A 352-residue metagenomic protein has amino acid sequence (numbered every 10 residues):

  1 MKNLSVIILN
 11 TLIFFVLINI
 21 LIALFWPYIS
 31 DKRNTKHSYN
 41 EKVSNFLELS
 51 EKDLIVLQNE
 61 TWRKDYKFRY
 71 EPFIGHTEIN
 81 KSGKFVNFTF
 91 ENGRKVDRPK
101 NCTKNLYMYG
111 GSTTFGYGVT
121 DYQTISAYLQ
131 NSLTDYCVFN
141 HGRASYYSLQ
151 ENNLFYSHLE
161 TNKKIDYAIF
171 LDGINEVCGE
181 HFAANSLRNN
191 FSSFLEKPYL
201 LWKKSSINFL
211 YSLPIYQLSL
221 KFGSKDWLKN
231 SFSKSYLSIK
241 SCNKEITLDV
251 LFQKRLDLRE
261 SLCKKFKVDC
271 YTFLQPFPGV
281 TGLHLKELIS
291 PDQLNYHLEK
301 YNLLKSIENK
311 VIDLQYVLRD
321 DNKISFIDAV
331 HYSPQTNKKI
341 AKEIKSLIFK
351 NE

Functional and structural regions predicted by a protein language model:
L4-N10, I22, K305-K310, S325-E352: Histidine-centered active-site loop/cap adjacent to the catalytic His in serine esterases/O-acetyl transfer systems
F15-R33: Membrane-interface motif at the C-terminal end of an N-terminal transmembrane signal
S30-S132, D320-D321: Membrane/wall-proximal cationic-aromatic binding patches
N105-Y107, T113-L201: Conserved SGNH/GDSL esterase-like catalytic core that processes O-acyl groups on lipids and polysaccharides
S148, N152, D249, Q253 (+1 more regions): Short, amphipathic alpha-helical "lid/cap" segments that border enzyme active or binding sites
I174-L303, L314-K323: Serine-dependent acyl-ester chemistry module
